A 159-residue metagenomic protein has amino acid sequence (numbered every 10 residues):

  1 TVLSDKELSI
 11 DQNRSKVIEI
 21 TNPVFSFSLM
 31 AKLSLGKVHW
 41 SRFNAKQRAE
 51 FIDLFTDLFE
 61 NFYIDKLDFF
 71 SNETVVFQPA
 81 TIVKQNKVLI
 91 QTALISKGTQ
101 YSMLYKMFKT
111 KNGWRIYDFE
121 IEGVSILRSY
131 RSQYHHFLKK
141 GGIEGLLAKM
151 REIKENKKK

Functional and structural regions predicted by a protein language model:
T1-Y63: Early exported N-terminus immediately downstream of N-terminal targeting peptides
L8, Q12, R42-K46, N72 (+4 more regions): Surface-exposed, polar/charged faces of alpha-helical domains in mature secreted/periplasmic/lumenal proteins
S26-A31, D68-S71, V76, E122-R131 (+1 more regions): Generic, ordered loop/turn and secondary-structure boundary motif
D57-L58, I82, G123-I126: Solvent-exposed loop/turn segments at secondary-structure junctions within structured extracellular/periplasmic domains
N61-Y101, I153-K159: Surface-exposed, charged secondary-structure patches
Q100-R128: Short beta-strand edge/turn micro-motifs at domain boundaries
D118-K159: Low-complexity, intrinsically disordered terminal/linker segments enriched in charged and Gly/Pro repeats
